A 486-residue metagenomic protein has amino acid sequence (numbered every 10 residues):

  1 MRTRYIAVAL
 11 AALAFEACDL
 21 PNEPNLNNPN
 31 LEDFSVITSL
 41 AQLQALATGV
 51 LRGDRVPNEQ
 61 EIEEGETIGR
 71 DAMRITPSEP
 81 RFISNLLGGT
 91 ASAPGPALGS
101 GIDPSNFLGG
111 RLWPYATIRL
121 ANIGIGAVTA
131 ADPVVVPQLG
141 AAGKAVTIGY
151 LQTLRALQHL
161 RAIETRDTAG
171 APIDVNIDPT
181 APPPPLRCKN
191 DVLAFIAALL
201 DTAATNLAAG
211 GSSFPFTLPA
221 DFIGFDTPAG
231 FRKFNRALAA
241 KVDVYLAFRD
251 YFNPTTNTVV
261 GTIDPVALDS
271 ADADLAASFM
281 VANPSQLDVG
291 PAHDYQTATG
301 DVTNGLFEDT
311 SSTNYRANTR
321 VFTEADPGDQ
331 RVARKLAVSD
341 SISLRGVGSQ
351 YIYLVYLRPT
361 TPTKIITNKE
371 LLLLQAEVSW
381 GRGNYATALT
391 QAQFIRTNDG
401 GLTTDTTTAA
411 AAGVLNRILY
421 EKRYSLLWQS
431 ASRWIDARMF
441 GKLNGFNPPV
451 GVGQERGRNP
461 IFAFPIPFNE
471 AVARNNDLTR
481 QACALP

Functional and structural regions predicted by a protein language model:
M1-E16: Sec-dependent bacterial lipoprotein signal peptides
C18-R74, G445-P486: Membrane-proximal, proline-rich intrinsically disordered regions
Q44, V50, S84-R166, P183 (+4 more regions): Conserved, well-structured interaction surfaces
P133-A145, T165-A198, A208-G210, P215-G224 (+1 more regions): Short coil/linker segments at helix-helix boundaries
A247-Y251, T255-L372, G401-T404, A411-R417 (+5 more regions): Hydrophobic-face positions in mid-chain alpha helices that act as interaction patches
